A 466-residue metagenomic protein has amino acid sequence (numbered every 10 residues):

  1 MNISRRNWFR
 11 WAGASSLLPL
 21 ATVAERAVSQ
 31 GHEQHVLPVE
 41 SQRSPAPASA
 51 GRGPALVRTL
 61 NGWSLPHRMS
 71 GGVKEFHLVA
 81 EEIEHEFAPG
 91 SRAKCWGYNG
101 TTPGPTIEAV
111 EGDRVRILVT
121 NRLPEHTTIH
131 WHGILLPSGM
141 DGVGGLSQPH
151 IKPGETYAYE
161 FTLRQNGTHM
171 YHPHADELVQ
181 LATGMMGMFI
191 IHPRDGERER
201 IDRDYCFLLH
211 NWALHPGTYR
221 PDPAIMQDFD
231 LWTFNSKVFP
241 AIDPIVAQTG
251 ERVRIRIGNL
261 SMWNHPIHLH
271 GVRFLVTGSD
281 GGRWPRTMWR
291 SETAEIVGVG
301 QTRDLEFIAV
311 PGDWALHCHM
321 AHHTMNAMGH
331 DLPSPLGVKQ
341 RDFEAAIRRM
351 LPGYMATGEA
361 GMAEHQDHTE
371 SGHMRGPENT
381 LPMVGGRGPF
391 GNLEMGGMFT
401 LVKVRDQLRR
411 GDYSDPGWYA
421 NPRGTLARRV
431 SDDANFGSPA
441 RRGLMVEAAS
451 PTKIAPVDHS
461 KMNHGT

Functional and structural regions predicted by a protein language model:
N2-T466: Copper-binding active sites and cupredoxin-like electron-transfer domains, recognizing His/Cys-rich ligand loops
